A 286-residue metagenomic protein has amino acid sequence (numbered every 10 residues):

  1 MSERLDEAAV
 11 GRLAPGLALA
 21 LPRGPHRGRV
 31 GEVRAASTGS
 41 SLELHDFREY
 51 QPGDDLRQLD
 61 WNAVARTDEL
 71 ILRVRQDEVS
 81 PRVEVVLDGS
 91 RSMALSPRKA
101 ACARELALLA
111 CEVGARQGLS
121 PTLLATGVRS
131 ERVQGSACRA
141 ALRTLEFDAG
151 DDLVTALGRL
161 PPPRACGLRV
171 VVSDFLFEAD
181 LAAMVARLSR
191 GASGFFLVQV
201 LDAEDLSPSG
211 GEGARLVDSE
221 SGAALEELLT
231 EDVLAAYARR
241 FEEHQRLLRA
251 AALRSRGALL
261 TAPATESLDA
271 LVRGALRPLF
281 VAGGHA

Functional and structural regions predicted by a protein language model:
M1-A36, R48-L59, A63, D68 (+2 more regions): Exposed, interaction-prone extracellular/peripheral surfaces
G39: Glycine/proline-rich, flexible active-site/cofactor-binding loop segments that harbor closely spaced acidic
